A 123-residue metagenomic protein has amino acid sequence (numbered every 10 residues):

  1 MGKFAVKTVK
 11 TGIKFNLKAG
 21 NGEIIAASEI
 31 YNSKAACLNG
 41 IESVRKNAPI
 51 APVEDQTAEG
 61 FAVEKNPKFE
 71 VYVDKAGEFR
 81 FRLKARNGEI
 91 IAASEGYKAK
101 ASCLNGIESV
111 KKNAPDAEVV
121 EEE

Functional and structural regions predicted by a protein language model:
M1-K10, K46-K75, V119-E122: Intrinsic disorder/low-complexity detector
K3-Y31, G40-V44, K68-K98, S102-V110: A structural feature that tracks compact, well-ordered secondary-structure segments with a strong bias toward
S33-A36, Q56-G60, A99-S102: Short amphipathic alpha-helical linker/capping segments at the junctions of internal repeats and modular domains
